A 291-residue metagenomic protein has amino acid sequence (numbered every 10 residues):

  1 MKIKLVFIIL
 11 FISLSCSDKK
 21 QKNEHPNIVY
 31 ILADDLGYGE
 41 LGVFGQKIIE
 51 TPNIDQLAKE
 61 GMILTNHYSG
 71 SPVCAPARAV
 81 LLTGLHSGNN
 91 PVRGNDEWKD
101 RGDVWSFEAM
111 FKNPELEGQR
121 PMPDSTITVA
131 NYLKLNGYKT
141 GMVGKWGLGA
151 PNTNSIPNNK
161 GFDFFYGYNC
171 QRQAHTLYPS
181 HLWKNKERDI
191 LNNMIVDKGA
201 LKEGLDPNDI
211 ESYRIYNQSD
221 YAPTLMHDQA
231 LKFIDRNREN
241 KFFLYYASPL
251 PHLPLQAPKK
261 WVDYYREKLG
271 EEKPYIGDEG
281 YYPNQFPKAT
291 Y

Functional and structural regions predicted by a protein language model:
M1-H25: Bacterial Sec-dependent N-terminal signal peptides
N23-P26, A33-I49, T65, R93-K99 (+3 more regions): Active-site-proximal cap/lid insertion segments
E24-V29, E60-T65, K134-G141, K160-D163 (+1 more regions): Loop/turn elements at helix/coil->beta-strand transitions in domains of secreted/extracellular proteins
A33, D55-K59, L82, A130-K134 (+3 more regions): Non-transmembrane alpha-helical segments in soluble domains of secreted/periplasmic/extracellular proteins
Y38-T128, Y132-G141, N152, A174 (+3 more regions): Active-site segment of extracytoplasmic enzymes that catalyze sulfate/phosphate-ester chemistry
F107-P114, F162, W261-G270: Short glycine/proline- and charge-enriched loop/turn segments that cap or connect secondary-structure elements
K145: Active-site glycine-centered loops adjacent to acidic/histidine catalytic or metal-binding residues that shape
P157-F165, A174: Conserved beta-sheet core of the metallophosphoesterase superfamily
